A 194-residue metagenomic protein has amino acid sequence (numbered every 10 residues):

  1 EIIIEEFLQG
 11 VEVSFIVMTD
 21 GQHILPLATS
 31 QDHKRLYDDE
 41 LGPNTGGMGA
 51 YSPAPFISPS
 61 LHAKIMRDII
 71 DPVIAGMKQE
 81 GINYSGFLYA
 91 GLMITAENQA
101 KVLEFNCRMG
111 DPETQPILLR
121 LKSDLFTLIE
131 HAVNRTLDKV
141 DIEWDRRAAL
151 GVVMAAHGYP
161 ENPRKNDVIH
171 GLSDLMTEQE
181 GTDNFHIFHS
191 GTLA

Functional and structural regions predicted by a protein language model:
E1-Q115: Internal nucleotide-binding/catalytic subdomain
E5, P26, M176-G181, F185: Hydrophobic alpha-helical transmembrane segments
V17, I94, M154-A155, H189: Hydrophobic side chains in beta-strands
G49-S52, F185-H186, L193: Glycine-rich, flexible beta-strand/loop modules in the N-terminal catalytic cores of phosphate-handling
M66-L88, N106-M176, E180-T182, S190-L193: Active-site "cap" helix and flanking loop/linker of ATP-utilizing ligase/carboxylase catalytic domains
